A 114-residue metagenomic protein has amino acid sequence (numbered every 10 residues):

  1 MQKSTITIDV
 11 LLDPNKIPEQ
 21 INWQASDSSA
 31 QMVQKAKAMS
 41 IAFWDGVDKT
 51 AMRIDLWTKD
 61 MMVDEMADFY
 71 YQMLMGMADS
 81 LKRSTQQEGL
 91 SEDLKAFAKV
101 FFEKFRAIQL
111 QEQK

Functional and structural regions predicted by a protein language model:
M1, S28-M32, L110-K114: Intrinsically disordered, low-complexity linkers and terminal tails enriched in Pro/Gly and often acidic or mixed-charge
M1-T7: Structured beta-strand/loop patches that form or line metal/cofactor-binding pockets in enzymes
T7-D9, Q20: Structured core elements
L12-D13: Short, acidic, Ser/Thr-enriched surface-loop or helix-capping motifs
E19-Q86: Active-site- and interface-proximal helix/loop "cap" or "latch" segments in soluble metabolic and energy-transducing
D79-K114: C-terminal charged interaction modules
